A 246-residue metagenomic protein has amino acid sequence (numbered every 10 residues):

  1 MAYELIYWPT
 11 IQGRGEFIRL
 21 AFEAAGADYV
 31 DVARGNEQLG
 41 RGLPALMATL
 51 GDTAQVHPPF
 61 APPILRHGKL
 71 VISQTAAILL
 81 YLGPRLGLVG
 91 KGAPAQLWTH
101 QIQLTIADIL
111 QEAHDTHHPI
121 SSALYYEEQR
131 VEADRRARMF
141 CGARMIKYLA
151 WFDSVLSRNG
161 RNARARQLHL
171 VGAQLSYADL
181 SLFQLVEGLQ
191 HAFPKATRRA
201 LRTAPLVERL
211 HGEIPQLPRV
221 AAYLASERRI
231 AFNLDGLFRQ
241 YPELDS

Functional and structural regions predicted by a protein language model:
M1-R138, Y241, D245: GST-like domain detector, emphasizing the conserved glutathione-binding G-site in the N-terminal thioredoxin-like
A77, L206, R219: Residue-level recognition of oxygen-bearing side chains
G83, L185-V186, L224: Active-site-flanking alpha-helical
G90-A95, A165-R166, Y223: Short, surface-exposed acidic
Q101-Q216: GST-like fold's C-terminal all-alpha helical module
A221, A225-S246: C-terminal helix/juxtamembrane-tail motif
